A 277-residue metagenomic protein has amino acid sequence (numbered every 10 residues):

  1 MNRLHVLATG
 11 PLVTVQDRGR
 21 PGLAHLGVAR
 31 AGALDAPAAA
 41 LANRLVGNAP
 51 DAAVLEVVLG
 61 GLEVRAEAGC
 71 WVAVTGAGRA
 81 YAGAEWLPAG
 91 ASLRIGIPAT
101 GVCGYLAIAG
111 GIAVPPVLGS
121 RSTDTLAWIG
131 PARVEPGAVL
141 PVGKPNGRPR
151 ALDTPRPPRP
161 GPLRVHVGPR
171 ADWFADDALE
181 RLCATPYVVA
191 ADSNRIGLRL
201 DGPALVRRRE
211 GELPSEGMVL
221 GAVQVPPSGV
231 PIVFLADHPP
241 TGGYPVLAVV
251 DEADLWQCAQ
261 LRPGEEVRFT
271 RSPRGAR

Functional and structural regions predicted by a protein language model:
M1-R277: Conserved "landmark" site that anchors the functional core of diverse proteins
